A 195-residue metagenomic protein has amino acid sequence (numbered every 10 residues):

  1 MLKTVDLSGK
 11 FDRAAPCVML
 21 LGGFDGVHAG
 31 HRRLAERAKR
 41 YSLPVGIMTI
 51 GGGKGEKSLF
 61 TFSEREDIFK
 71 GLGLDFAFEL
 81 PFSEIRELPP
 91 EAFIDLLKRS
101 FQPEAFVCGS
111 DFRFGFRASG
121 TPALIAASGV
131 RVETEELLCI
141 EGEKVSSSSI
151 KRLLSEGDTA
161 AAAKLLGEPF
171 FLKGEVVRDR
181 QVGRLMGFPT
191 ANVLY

Functional and structural regions predicted by a protein language model:
M1-G9, F78: Short acidic-hydrophobic, aromatic-tinged amphipathic segments that line or gate anion-handling sites
S8-S63, D67: N-terminal catalytic cores of NTP/NDP-binding nucleotidyl/phosphoryl-transfer enzymes
Y41, L72, F101: Active-site charged/polar residues at nucleotide-handling catalytic sites that mediate phosphoryl, nucleotidyl
L43-G46, D75-F76, E104, R131: Residues at the starts of beta-strands that form the adenosine-phosphate
M48-T49, L80, G109: A cross-family glycoside hydrolase active-site/sugar-binding cleft signature
S58-R65, R86-I94: Glycine-rich, highly charged phosphate/nucleotide-binding loops
E64-L80: A glycine-rich helix N-cap at a beta->alpha junction
S83, E91-Y195: Active-site cores that bind ATP or allylic diphosphates and position pyrophosphate for catalysis
